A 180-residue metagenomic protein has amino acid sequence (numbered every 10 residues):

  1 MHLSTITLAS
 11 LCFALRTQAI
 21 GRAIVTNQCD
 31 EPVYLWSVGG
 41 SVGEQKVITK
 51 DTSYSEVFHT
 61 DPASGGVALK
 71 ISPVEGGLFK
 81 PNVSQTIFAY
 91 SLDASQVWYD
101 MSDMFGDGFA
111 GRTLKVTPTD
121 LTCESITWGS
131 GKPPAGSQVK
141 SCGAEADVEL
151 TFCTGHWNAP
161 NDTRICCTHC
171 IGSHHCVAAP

Functional and structural regions predicted by a protein language model:
M1-R22, P180: Fungal secretory targeting signals
A23-V67, S72-P180: Extracellular low-complexity, O-glycosylation-prone Ser/Thr/Pro/Gly-rich "stalks" and linkers flanking catalytic
